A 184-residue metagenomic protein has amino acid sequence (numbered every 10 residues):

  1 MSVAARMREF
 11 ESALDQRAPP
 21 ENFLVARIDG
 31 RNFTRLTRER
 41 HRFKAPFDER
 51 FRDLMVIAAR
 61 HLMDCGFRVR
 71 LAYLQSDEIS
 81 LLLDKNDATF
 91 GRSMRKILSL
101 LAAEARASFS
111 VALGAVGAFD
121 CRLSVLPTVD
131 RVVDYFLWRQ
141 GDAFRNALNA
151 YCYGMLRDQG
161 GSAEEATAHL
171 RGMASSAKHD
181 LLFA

Functional and structural regions predicted by a protein language model:
M1-A184: Regulatory and interdomain segments flanking nucleotide-handling catalytic cores in signaling/defense enzymes
